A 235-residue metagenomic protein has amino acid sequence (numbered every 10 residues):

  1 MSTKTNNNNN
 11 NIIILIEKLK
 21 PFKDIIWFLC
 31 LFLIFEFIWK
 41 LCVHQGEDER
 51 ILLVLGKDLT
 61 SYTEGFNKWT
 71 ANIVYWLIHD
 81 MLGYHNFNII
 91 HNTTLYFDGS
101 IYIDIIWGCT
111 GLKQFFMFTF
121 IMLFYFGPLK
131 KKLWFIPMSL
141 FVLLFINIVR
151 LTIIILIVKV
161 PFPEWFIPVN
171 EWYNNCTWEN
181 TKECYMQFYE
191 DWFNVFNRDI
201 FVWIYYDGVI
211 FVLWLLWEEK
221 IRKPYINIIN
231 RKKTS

Functional and structural regions predicted by a protein language model:
S2-S235: Hydrophobic N-terminal alpha-helices or hydrophobic patches in metabolic proteins across all domains of life
